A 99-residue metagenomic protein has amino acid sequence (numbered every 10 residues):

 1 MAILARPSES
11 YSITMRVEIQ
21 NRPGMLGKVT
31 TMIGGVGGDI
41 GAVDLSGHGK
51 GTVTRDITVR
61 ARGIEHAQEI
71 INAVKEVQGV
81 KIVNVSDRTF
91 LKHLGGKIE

Functional and structural regions predicted by a protein language model:
M1-E99: A conserved regulatory-domain signal marking ACT and ACT-like small-molecule sensing domains and adjacent regulatory
